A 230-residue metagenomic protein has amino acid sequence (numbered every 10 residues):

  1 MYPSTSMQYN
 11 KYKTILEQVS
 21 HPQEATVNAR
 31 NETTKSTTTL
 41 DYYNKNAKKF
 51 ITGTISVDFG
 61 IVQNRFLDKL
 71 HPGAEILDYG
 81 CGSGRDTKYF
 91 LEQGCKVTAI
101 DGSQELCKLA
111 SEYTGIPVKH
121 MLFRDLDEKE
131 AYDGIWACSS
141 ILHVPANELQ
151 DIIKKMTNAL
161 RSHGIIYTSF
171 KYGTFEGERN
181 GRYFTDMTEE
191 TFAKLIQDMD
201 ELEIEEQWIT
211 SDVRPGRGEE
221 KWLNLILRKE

Functional and structural regions predicted by a protein language model:
Y2, Q8-V19, E24-E130, V144-D151 (+2 more regions): Class I (Rossmann-like) S-adenosyl-L-methionine-dependent methyltransferase catalytic domain, capturing the SAM-binding
D133: Conserved acidic residues
W136-A137: A conserved beta-strand element that flanks and buttresses the S-adenosyl-L-methionine
S140: Hydrophobic adenine-recognition pocket in adenosine-nucleotide-binding enzymes
